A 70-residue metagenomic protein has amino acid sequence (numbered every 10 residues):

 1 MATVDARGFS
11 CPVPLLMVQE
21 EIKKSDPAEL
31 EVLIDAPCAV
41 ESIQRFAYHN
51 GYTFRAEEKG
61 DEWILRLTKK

Functional and structural regions predicted by a protein language model:
M1-D26: An N-terminal amphipathic alpha-helical segment
M1-T3, E29-E31, E62-I64: Intrinsic-disorder/low-complexity, polar/charged segments enriched in Ser/Thr/Lys/Arg/Asp/Glu/Gln
D5-R7, L15-L16, P37-E41, H49-G51: Short secondary-structure boundary micro-motifs
Q19, L33, T68-K70: Low-complexity, intrinsically disordered/propeptide-like segments
I22, A28-Y48: Amphipathic, hydrophobic secondary-structure cores in small proteins
P27-A28, T53: A general structural signal for well-ordered secondary-structure junctions
A39-K70: C-terminal structural segments of small proteins and small subunits
